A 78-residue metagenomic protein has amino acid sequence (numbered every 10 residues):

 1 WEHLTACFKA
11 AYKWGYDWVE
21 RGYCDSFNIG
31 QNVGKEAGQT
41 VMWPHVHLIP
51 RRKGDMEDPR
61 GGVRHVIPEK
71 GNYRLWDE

Functional and structural regions predicted by a protein language model:
W1-E78: HIT superfamily nucleotide-processing domains
